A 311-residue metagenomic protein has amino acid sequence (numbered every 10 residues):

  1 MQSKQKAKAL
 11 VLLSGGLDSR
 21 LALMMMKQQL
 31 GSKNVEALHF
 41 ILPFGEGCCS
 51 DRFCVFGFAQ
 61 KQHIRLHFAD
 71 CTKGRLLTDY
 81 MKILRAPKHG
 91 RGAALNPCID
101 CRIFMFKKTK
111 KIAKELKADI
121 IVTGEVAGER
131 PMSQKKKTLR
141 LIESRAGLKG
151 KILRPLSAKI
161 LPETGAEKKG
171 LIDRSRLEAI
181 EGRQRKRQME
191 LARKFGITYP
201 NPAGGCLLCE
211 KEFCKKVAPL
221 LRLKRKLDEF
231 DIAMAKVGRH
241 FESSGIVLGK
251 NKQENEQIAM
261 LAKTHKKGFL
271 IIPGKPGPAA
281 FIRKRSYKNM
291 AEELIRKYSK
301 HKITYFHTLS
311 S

Functional and structural regions predicted by a protein language model:
M1-K194: ATP-dependent adenylation/nucleotidyltransferase module used to activate substrates
R145, K149-S311: AMP-forming adenylation/ATP pyrophosphatase catalytic core
